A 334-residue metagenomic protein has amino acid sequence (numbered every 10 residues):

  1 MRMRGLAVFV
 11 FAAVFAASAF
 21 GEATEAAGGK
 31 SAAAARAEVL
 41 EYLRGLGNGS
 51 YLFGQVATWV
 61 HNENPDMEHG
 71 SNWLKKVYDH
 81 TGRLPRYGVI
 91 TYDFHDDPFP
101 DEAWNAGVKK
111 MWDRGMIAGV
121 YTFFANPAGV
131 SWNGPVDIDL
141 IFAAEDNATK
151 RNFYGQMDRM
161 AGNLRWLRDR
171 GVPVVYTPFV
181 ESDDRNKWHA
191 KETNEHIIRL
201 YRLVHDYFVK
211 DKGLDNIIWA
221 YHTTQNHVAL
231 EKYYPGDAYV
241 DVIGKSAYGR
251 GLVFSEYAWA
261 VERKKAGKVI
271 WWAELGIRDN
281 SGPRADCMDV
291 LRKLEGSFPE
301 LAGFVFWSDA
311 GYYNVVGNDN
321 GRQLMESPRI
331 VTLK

Functional and structural regions predicted by a protein language model:
A7-S18: Bacterial N-terminal signal peptides
E22-V89, D97: N-terminal module-boundary/linker segments of secreted carbohydrate-active enzymes
A37-V39, D66-V77, E102-A106, R159-N163 (+3 more regions): Alpha-helical scaffolding within the catalytic cores of extracellular/periplasmic polymer-degrading hydrolases
R44, K75-R83, A103-I117, L164-G171 (+3 more regions): Acidic (Asp/Glu)-rich catalytic clusters
G47-T58, L275-K334: Substrate-binding cleft of secreted/luminal carbohydrate-active enzymes
Q55-V56, T177-F179, Y201-A229, V269-R278 (+1 more regions): Aromatic-lined carbohydrate-recognition surfaces of secreted/lumenal glycan-active proteins
D96-L214: Substrate-binding cleft of extracellular glycoside hydrolase catalytic domains
Y121, Y233-S281, R322-I330: Glycoside hydrolase catalytic-domain groove-lining segments
